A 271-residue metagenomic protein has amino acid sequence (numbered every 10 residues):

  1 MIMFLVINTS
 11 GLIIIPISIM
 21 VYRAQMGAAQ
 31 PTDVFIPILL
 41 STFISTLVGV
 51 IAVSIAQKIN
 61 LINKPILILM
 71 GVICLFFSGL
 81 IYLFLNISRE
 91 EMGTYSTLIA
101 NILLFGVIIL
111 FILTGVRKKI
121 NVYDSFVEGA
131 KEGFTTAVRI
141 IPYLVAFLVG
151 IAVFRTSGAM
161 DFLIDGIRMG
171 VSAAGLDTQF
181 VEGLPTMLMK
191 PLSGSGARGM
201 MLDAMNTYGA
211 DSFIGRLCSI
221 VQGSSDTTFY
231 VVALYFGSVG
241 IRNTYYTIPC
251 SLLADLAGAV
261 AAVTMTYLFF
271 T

Functional and structural regions predicted by a protein language model:
M1-Y22, A28-I55, L184-T271: C-terminal transmembrane helix pair
I2-L5, I59-M70, R216: C-terminal membrane-solvent junction of multi-pass transporters and transport-like membrane proteins
R23-A28, L85-T94, D124-S125, D161-D165 (+1 more regions): Membrane-interface helix termini and inter-helical loops of multi-pass transporters
P31-P37, L61-L67, R89-L103, F134: Interfacial loop-to-helix junctions that mark the boundaries of transmembrane helices in multi-pass membrane
A56-I66, N121-G129, T156-A159, V181 (+1 more regions): Interfacial helix-loop-helix linkers and transmembrane-helix boundary segments in multi-pass membrane proteins
L69-L80, E132-V145, A254-A259: Small-residue-rich segments of transmembrane alpha-helices in multi-pass membrane proteins, especially helix faces
F77-I87, L104-V122, F147-A159: Structural signal for alpha-helical transmembrane segments and their membrane-water exit/capping regions in multi-pass
K118-T207: Membrane-embedded alpha-helical segments and adjacent helix-loop junctions characteristic of multi-pass solute
